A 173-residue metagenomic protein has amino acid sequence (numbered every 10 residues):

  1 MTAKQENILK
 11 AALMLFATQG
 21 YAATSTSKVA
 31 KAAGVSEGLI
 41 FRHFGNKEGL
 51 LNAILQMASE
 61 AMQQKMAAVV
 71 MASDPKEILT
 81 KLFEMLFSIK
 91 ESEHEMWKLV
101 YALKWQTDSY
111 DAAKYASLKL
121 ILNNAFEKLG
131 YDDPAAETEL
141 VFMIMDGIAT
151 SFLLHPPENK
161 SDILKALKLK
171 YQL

Functional and structural regions predicted by a protein language model:
N7, A11, L15-G49, A53: Helix-turn-helix
A53, A67-S92, V141: Hydrophobic alpha-helical connector segments
Q56-M62: Short, basic, alpha-helical segments at the C-terminal edge of helix-turn-helix-like DNA-binding modules
M85-S109: Amphipathic alpha-helical segments used for helix-helix packing
Q106-E139, D162: Amphipathic alpha-helical packing segments from all-alpha helical-bundle domains
D132-K170: Hydrophobic alpha-helical segments that form the core of small-molecule binding pockets and/or dimer interfaces
